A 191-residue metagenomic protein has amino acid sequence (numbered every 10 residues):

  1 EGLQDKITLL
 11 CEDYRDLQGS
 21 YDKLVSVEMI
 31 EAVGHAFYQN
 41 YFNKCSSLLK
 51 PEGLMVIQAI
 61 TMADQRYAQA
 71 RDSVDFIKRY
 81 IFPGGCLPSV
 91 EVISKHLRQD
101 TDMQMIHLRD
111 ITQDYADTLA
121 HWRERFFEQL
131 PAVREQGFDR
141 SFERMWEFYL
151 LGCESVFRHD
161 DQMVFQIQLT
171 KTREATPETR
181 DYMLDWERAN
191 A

Functional and structural regions predicted by a protein language model:
E1-K6: Short, conserved SAM-binding/catalytic segment of Class I S-adenosyl-L-methionine-dependent methyltransferases
T8-E12, I106-R109: General small-molecule cofactor/ligand-binding pocket signal
L10-C11, R15-V27: A short acidic, Gly/Pro-enriched loop at the edge of an enzyme's catalytic core that lines a small-molecule cofactor
A32-V33: A short His-aromatic
Q39-L54: A short glycine-rich, Lys/Arg-flanked "PGG" loop and its adjoining helix->strand segment in the class I
Q58: Alpha/beta-hydrolase-fold catalytic nucleophile elbow
T61-A175, W186: Substrate-binding/catalytic lobe of Class I Rossmann-like enzymes that use SAM or dcSAM, i.e., the mid-to-C-terminal
Y182-A191: Short, cationic low-complexity segments
